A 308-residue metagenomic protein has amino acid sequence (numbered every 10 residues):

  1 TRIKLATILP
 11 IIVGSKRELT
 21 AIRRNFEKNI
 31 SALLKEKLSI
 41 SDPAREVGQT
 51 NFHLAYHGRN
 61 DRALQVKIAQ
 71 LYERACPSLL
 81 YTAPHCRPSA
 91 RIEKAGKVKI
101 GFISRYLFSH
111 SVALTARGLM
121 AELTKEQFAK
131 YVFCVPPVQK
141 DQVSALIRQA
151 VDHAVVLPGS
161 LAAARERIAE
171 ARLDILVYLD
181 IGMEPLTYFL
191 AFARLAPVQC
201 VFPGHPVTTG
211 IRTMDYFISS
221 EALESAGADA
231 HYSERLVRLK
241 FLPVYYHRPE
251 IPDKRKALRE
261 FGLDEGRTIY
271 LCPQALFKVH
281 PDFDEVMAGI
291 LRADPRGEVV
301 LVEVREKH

Functional and structural regions predicted by a protein language model:
T1-E265, A275, E306: Alpha-helical solenoid repeat scaffolds of the TPR/TPR-like class and their adjacent stem/linker regions that mediate
K99-G101, L271, V300: Short, well-ordered beta-strand segments
V112-A113, H280-D284: Nucleotide-sugar-dependent glycosyltransferases with a strong bias toward membrane-associated enzymes that transfer
R117, D284-A288: Short acidic-capped amphipathic helix/loop micro-motif used as an active-site/signal-coupling element
Q127-A129, A288-H308: A conserved nucleotide-sugar
L271-D282: Substrate-binding clefts and catalytic carboxylate motifs of secreted carbohydrate-active enzymes
